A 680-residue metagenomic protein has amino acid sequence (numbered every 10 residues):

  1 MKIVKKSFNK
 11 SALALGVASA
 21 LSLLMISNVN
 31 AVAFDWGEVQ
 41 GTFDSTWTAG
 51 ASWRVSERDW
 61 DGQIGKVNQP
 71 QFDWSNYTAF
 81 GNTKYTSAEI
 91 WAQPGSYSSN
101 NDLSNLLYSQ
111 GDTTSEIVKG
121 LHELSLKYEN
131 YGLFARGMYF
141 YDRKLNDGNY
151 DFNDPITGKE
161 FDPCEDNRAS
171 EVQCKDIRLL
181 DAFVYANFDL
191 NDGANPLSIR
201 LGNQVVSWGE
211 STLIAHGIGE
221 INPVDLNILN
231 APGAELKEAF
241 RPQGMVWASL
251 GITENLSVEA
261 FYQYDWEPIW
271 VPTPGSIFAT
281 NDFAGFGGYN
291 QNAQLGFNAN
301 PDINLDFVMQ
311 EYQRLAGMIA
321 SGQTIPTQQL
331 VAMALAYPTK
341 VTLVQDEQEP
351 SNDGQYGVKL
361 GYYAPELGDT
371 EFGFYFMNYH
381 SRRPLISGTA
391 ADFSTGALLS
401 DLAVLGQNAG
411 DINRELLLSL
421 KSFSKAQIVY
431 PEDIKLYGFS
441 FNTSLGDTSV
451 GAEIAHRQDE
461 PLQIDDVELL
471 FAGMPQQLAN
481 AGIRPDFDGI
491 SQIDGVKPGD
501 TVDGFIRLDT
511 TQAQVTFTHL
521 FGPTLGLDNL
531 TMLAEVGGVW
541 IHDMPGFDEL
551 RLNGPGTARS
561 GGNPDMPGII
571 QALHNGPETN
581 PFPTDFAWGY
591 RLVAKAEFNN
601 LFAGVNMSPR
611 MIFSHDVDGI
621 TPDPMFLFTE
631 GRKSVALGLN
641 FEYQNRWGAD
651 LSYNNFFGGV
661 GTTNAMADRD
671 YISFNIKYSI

Functional and structural regions predicted by a protein language model:
N30-F43, V55-R58, L124-L133, N146 (+9 more regions): Short loop/turn motifs that connect adjacent beta-strands in outer-membrane beta-barrel proteins
F43-S45, A135, I199-L201, A248 (+9 more regions): Membrane-embedded beta-strand positions of outer-membrane beta-barrel proteins
A49-V55, Y139-R143, N203-S207, Y262-P268 (+11 more regions): Transmembrane beta-strands of outer-membrane beta-barrel pores
W60-V67, Y150-T157, A215-I221, G275-F283 (+5 more regions): Flexible, surface-exposed loop regions and adjacent strand-edge segments of Gram-negative outer-membrane beta-barrel
N105-Q110, D166-E171, A231-A234, S276 (+6 more regions): Extracellular loop and loop/strand-boundary signature of outer-membrane beta-barrel proteins
T113-S115, M377-H380, P384, G451 (+2 more regions): Detector for outer-membrane/organellar transmembrane beta-barrel domains, recognizing the amphipathic beta-strand
K127-F286, G589, D618-G619, F628-K633 (+1 more regions): Outer membrane beta-barrel
D668-I680: Outer-membrane beta-barrel "beta-signal"
